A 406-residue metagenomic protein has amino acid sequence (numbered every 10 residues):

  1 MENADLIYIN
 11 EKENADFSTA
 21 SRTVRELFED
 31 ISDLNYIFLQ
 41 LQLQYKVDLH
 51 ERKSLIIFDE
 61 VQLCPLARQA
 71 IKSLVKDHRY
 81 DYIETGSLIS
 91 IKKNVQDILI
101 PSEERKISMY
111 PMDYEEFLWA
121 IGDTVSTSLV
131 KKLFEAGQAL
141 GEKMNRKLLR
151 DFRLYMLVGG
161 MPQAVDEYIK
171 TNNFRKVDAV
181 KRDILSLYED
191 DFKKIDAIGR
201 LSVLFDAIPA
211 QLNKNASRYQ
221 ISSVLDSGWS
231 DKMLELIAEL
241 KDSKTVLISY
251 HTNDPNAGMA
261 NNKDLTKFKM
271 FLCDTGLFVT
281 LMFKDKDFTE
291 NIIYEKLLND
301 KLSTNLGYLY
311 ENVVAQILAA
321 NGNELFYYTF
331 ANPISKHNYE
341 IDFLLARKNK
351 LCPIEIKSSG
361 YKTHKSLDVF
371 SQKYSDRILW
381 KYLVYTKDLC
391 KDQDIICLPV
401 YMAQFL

Functional and structural regions predicted by a protein language model:
M1, D5, D242-T245, S249-L406: A cross-kingdom feature that marks ATP-driven nucleic-acid transaction machinery
E2-A20: Conserved catalytic segments around the Walker B and adjacent sensor/switch elements of P-loop NTPase domains
I31-H50: Conserved alpha-helical scaffold flanking the Walker A/P-loop in AAA+ ATPase domains
V47-A67: Conserved P-loop NTPase "ATPase switch" module shared by AAA+ and STAND
I57, D81-S87, S108: Structural recognition of the conserved hydrophobic beta-strand(s) that form the central parallel beta-sheet of P-loop
S73, S90-K106, L118-D123: Short regulatory helix/loop adjacent to the ATP-binding pocket of P-loop NTPases
P111-K131: Conserved AAA+ ATPase core "coupling" helix
T124-I293, D300-Y310: Interdomain hinge/linker elements that couple catalytic modules in large macromolecular machines
